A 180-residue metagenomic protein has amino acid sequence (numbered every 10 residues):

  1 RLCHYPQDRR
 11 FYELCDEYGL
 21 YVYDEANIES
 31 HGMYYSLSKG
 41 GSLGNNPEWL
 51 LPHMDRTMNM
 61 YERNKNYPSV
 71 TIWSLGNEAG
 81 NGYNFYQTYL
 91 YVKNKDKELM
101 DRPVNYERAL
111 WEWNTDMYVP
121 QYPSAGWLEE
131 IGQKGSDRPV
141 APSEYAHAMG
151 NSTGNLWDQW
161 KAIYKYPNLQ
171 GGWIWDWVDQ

Functional and structural regions predicted by a protein language model:
R1-Q180: Substrate-binding/catalytic cleft of secreted carbohydrate-active enzymes, primarily glycoside hydrolases
